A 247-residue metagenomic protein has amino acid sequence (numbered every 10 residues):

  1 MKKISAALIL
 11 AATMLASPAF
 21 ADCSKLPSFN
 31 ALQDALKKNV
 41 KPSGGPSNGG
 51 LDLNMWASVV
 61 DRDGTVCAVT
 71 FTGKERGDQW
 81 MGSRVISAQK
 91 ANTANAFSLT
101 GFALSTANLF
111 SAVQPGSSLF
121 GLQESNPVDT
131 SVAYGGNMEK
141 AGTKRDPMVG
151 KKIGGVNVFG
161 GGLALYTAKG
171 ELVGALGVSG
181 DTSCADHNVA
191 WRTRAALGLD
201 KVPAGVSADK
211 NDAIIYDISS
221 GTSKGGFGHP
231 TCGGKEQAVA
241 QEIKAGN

Functional and structural regions predicted by a protein language model:
M1-I4: Positively charged n-region of N-terminal signal peptides that target proteins for export
A6-A7, A88: General helical structural elements
A7-A16: Bacterial N-terminal signal peptides
S17-A21: Sec/Tat signal peptide C-region and signal peptidase I cleavage site
D22-N247: Flexible, solvent-exposed loop/hinge segments and secondary-structure transition points
